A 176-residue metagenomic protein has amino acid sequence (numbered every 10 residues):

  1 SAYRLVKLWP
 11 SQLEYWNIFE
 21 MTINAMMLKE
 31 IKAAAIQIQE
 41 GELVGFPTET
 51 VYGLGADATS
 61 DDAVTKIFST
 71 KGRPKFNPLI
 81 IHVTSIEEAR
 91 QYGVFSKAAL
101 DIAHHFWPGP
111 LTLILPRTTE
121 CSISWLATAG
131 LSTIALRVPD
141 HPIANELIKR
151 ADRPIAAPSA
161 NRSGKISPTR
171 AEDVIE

Functional and structural regions predicted by a protein language model:
M21-E176: Active-site-adjacent structural elements in enzyme catalytic cores
